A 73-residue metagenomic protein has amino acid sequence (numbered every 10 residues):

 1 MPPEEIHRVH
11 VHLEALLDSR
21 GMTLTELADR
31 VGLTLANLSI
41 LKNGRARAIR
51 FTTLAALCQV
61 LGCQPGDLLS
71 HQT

Functional and structural regions predicted by a protein language model:
M1-M22: A short, Lys/Arg-rich alpha-helix, primarily the initiator
D18, D29, Q59: Alpha-helical residues within the helix-turn-helix
G21-I40: Short alpha-helical DNA-recognition segment
K42, T53, Q72: DNA major-groove recognition helix of helix-turn-helix
R45-A56: Short, basic-rich loop-to-helix N-cap that marks the start of a DNA-contacting helix
G62-T73: Short C-terminal boundary/hinge segments that cap the last helix of small helical domains
